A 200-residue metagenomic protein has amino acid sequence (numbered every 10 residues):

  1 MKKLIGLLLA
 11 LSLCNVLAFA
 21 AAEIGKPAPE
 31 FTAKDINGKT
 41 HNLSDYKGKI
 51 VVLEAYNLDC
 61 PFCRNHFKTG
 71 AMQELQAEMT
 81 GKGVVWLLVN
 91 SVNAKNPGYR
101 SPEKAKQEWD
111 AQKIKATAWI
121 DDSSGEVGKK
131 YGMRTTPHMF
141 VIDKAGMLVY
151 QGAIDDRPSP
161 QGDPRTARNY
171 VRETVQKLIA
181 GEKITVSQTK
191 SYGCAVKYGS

Functional and structural regions predicted by a protein language model:
M1-L4: Positively charged n-region of N-terminal signal peptides that target proteins for export
G6-V16: Bacterial N-terminal signal peptides
C14-E30: N-proximal helix/coil linker or "cap" segments that precede and/or mark the start of modular domains
F31-V51: A short beta-strand-turn-helix
D45-R64, V175: Short active-site neighborhood of thiol/selenol oxidoreductases, capturing the structured segment around
R64-Q112, S123-K130: Structural microenvironment flanking redox-active thiols in thiol-disulfide oxidoreductases
K106-D143, L148-V149: Short, internal strand/loop/helix patches that form the active-site neighborhood or redox-interaction surface
V141-S200: Thiol-/selenol-based redox modules, centered on thioredoxin-like and closely related oxidoreductase domains
